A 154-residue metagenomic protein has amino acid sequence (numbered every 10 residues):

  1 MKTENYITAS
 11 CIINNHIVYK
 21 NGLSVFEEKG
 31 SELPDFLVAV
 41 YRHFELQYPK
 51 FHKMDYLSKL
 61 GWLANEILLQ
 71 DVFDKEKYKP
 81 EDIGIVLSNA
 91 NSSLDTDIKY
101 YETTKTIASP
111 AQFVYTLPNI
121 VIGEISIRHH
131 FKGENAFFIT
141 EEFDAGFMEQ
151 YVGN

Functional and structural regions predicted by a protein language model:
M1-N154: Conserved "HGTGT" condensation-loop signature of ketosynthase/thiolase-family condensing enzymes that catalyze
